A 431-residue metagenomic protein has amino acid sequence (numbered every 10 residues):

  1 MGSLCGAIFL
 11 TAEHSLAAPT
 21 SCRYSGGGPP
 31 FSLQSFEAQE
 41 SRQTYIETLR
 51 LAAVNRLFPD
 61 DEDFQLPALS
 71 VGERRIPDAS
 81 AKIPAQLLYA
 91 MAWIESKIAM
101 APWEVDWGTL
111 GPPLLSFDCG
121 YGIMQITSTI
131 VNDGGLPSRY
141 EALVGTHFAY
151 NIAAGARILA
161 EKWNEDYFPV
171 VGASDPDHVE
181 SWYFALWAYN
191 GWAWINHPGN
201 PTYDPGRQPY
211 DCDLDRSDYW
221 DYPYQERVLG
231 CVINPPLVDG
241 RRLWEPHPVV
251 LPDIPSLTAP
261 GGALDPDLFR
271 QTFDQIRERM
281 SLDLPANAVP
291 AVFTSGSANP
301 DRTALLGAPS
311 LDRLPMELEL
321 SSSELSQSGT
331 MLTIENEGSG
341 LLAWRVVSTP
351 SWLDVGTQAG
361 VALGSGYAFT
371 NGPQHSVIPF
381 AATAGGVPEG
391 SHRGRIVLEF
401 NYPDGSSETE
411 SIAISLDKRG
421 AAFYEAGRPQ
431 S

Functional and structural regions predicted by a protein language model:
M1-A7: Bacterial N-terminal signal peptides
I8-L10, H14-R56, L115-G120, T127-A308: Non-catalytic cell-wall polysaccharide-engagement segments
G26-W103, Y167-V170: Export/targeting segments at the very N-terminus of extracytoplasmic proteins
A101-P113, P198-T202: Short, solvent-exposed loop/turn and secondary-structure capping segments
V292-E337, A384-E389, L416-S431: Beta-sheet-dominated interaction scaffolds and their linkers
L306-E317, E337-P379: Surface-exposed binding patches on compact interaction domains or structured appendages
L332, I378-A382, P388-D404: A short beta-strand micro-motif common to beta-rich folds, especially ectodomain repeats
G405-G420: C-terminal edge beta-strand
